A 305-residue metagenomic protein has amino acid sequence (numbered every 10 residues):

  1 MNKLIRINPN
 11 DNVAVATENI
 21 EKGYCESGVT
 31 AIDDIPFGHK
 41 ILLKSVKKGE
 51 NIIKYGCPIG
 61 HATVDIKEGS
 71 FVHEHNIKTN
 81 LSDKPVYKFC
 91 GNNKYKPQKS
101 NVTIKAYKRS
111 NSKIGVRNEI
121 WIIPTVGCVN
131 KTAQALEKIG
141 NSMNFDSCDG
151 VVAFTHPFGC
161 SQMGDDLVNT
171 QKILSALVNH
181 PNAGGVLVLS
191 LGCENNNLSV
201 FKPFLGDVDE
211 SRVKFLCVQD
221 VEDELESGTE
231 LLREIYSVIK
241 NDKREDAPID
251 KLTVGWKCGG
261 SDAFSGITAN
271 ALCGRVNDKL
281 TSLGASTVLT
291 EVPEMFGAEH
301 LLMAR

Functional and structural regions predicted by a protein language model:
M1-R305: Metallocofactor- and cofactor-centric catalytic cores in central/energy metabolism, strongly enriched
